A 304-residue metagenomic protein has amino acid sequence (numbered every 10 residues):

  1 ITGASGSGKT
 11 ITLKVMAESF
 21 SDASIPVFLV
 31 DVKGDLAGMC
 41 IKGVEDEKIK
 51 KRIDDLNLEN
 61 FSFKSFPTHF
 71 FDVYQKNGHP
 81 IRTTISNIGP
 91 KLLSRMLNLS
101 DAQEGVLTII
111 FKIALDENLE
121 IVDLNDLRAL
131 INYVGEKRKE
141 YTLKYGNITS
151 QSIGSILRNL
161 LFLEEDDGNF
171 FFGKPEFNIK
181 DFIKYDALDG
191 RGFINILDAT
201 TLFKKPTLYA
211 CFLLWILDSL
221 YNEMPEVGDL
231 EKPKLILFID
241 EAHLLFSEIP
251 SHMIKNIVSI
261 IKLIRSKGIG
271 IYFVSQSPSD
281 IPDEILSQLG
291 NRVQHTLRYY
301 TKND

Functional and structural regions predicted by a protein language model:
I1, N195, Y272: Conserved beta-strand position immediately N-terminal to the Walker
T2, K14: Residues at the beta-strand->loop junction immediately N-terminal to the Walker
A4-S5, P278: The conserved Walker
K9: Conserved lysine of the Walker
V15-E18, C40-E59, S259-D304: Conserved ATP-driven motor cores of ASCE-family P-loop NTPases powering translocation/secretion/packaging/pilus
A17-S21, I25-V27, G34-K262: P-loop NTPase motor domains
V32, Q103, M253, I285 (+1 more regions): Alpha-helical interaction elements in eukaryotic regulators
